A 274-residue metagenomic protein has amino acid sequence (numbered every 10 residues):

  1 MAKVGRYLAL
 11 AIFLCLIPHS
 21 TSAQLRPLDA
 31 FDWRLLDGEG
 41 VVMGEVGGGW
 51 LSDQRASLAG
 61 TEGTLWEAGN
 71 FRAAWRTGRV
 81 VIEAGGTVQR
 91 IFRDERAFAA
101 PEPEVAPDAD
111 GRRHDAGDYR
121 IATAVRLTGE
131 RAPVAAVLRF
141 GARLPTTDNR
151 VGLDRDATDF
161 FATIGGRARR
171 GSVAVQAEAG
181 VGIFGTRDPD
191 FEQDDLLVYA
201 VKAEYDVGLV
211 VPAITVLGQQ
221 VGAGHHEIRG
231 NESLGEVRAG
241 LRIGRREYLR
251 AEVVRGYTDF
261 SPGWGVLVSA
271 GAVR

Functional and structural regions predicted by a protein language model:
M1-G5: N-terminal secretory signal peptides that target proteins for export/translocation
Y7-P18: Bacterial N-terminal signal peptides
A23-A177, V181-F184, D194-A239, R246-E252 (+1 more regions): Transmembrane beta-barrel domains of Gram-negative outer membranes and organellar outer membranes
F191: Acidic, metal/ion-handling microdomains and their immediate structural contexts
